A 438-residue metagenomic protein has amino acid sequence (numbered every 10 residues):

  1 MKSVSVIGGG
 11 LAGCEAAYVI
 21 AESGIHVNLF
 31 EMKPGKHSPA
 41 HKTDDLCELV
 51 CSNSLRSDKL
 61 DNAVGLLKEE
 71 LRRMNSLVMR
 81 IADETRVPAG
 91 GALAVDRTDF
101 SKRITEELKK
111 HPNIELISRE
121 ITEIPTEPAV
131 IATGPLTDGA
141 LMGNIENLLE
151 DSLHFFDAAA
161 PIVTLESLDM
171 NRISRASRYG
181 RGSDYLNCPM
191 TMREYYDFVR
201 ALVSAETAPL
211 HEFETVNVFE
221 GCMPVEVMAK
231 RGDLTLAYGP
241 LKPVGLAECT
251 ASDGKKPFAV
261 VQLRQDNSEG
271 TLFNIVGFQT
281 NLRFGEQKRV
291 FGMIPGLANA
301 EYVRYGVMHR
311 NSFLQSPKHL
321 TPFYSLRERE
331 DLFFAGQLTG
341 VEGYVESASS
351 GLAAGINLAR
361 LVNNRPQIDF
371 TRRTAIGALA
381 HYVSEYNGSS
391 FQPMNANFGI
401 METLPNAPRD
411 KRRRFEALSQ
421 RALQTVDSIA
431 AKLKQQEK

Functional and structural regions predicted by a protein language model:
M1-A12: Beta1/beta-strand and adjacent pyrophosphate-binding region of the FAD-binding site in flavoprotein oxidoreductases
I7, V130-A132, F334: Redox-cofactor binding/interface segments in oxidoreductases and associated redox assembly factors
Y18-R80, R372-V383: N-terminal FAD cofactor-binding segment of flavoenzymes
D58-T105, K109: A conserved beta-strand/loop capping segment in the N-terminal third of enzymes that catalyze redox or closely related
K110-E269, F273-F284, K288-R289: Predominantly flavin-linked oxidoreductase catalytic cores and closely associated redox partners
I275-V341, A348-S349, I368-S384, P393-N395 (+1 more regions): A glycine-rich dinucleotide-binding beta-alpha-beta segment and adjacent secondary-structure elements that constitute
S347-I368: Internal hydrophobic alpha-helix adjacent to the cofactor/substrate pocket in enzyme cavities
P393-K438: C-terminal auxiliary extensions adjacent to catalytic cores
